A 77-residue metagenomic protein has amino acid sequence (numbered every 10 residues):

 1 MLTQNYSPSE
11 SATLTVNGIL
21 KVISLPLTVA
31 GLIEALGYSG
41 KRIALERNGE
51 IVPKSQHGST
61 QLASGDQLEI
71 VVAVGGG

Functional and structural regions predicted by a protein language model:
M1-G76: Ubiquitin-like/PB1-type beta-grasp interaction modules and other compact soluble beta-rich domains
